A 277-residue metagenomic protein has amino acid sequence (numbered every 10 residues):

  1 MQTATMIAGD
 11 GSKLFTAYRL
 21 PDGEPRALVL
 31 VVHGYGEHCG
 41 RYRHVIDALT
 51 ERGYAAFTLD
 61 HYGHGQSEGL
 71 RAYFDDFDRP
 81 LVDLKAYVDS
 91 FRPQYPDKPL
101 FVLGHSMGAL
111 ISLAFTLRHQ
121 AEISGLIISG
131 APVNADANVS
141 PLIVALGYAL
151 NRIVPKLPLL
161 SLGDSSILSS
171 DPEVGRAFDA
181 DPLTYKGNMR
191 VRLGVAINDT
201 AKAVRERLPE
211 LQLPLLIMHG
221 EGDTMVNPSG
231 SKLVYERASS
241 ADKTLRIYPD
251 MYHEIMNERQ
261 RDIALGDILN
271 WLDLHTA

Functional and structural regions predicted by a protein language model:
M1-G23: N-terminal cap/lid segment of alpha/beta-hydrolase-fold proteins
R26-G34: Short beta-strand element of the alpha/beta-hydrolase
G36-H38, G65-Y95, P99, A264: Catalytic nucleophile-loop/oxyanion-hole region of alpha/beta-hydrolase and closely related hydrolase-like folds
I46-G69: Conserved alpha/beta-hydrolase
H105-M189: Alpha/beta-hydrolase-fold enzymes
L211, I217-H219, D223: Short beta-strand/loop motif that positions the catalytic acidic residue of the alpha/beta-hydrolase fold
L213, N227-E236: Short alpha-helix in the alpha/beta-hydrolase fold that links the catalytic acid
T244-A277: Catalytic active-site module of serine/aspartate enzymes centered on a nucleophile-bearing elbow/loop
